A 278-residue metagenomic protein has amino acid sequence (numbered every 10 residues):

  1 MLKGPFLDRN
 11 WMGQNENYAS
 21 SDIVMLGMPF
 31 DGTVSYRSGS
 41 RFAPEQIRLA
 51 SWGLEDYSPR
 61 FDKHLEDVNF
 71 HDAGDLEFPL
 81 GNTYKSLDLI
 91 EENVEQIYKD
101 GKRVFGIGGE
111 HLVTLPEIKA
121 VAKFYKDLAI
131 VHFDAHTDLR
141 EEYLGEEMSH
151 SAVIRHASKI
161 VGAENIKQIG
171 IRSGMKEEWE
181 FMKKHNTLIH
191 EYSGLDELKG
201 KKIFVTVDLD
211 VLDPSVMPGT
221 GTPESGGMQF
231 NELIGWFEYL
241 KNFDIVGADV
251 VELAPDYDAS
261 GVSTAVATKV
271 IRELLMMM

Functional and structural regions predicted by a protein language model:
L2-M278: Conserved alpha-helical scaffold segments that buttress catalytic/binding sites
